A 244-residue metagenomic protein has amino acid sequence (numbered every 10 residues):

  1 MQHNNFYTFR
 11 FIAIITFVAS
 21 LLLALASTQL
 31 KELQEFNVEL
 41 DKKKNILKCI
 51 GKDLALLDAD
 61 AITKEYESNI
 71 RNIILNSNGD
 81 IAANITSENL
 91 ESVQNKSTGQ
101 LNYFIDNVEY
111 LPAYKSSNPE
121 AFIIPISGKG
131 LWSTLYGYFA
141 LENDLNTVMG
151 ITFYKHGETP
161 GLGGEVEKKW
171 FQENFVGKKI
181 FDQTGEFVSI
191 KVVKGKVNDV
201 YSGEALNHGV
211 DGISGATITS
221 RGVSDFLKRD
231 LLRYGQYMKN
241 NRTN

Functional and structural regions predicted by a protein language model:
Q2-N244: Flexible, solvent-exposed loop/hinge segments and secondary-structure transition points
